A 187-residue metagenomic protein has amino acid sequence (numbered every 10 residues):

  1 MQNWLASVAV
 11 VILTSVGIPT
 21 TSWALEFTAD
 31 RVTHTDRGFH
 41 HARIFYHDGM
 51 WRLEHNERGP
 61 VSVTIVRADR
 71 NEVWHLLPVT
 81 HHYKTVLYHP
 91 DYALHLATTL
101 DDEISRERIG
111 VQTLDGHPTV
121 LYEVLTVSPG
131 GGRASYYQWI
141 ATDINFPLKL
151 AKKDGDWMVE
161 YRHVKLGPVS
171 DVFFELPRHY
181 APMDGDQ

Functional and structural regions predicted by a protein language model:
M1, L5-W51, T80-H81, P168-V172 (+1 more regions): N-terminal leader/targeting segments and the immediate start of mature chains
W23, H47-G49, A68-N71, E107 (+1 more regions): A short, compositionally biased
T28, K84-T85, V120, K149 (+1 more regions): A sequence-level detector of short linear motifs
A29, I104-E107, T119: Generic structural motif
H40-L96, K152-H163: An acidic-aromatic
A42, I109-V111: Beta-strand-rich interaction surfaces with strong enrichment in secreted/lumenal proteins
E57, S62, D115-Y180: Gly/Pro-enriched, hydrophobic low-complexity segments that function as extracytoplasmic propeptides/linkers
A97-R108, V159: A short, amphipathic edge element
